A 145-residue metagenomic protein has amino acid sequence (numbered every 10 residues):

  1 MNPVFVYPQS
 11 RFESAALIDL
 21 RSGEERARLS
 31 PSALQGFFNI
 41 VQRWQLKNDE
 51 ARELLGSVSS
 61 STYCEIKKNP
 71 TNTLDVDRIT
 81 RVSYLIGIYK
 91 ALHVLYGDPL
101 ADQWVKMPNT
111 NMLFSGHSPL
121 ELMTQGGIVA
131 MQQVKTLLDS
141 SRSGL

Functional and structural regions predicted by a protein language model:
M1-L145: Non-transmembrane "mature" sequence context
